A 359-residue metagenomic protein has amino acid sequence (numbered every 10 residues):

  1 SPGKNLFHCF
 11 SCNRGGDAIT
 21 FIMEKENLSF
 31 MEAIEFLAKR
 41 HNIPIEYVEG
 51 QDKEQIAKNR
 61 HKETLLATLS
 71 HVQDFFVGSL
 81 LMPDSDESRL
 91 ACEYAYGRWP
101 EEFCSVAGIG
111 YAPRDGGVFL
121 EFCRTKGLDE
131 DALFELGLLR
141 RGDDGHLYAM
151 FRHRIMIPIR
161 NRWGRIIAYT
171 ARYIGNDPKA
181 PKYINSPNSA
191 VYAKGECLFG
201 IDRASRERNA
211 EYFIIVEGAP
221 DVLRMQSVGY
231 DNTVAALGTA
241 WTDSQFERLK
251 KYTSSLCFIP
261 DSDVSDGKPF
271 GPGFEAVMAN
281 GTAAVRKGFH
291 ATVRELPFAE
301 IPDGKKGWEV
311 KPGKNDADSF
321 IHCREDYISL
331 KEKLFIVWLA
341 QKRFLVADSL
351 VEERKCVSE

Functional and structural regions predicted by a protein language model:
S1-E135: Non-catalytic accessory segments of DNA primases and related replication-initiation nucleases
S11, I159-N161, P260: Flexible glycine-/small-residue-rich
N13, I166-A168, G175-S186, A190 (+2 more regions): TOPRIM fold recognition
E26-H41, H153-Y173, D318-S319: Structured, non-catalytic alpha/beta "coupling" segments that mediate domain-domain communication and provide generic
M31-E32, N59, E63-S70, D86-E93 (+9 more regions): Generic alpha-helical secondary structure signal
E54-L65, D115-L256, P269-F270: Phosphate-handling DNA/RNA-contact segment within nucleic-acid enzymes
Y111-A112, Y148-A149, A193, E309 (+1 more regions): Residue-level marker of regulatory loop/turn positions in helix-turn-helix DNA-binding domains and in histidine
